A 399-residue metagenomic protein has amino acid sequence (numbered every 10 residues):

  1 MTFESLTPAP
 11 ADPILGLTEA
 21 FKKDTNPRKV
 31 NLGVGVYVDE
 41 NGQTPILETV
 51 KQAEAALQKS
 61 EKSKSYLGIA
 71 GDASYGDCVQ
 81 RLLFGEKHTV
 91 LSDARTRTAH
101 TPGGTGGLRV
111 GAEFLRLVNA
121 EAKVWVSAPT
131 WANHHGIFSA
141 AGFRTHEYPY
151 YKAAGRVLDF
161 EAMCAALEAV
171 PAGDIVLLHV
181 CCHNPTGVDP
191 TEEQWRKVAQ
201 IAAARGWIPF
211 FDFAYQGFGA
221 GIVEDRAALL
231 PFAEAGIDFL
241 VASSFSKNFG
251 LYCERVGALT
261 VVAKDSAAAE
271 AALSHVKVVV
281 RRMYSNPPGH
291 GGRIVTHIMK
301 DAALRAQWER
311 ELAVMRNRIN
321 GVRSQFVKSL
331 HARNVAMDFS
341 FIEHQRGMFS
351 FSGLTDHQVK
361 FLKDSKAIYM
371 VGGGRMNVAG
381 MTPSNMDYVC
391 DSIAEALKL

Functional and structural regions predicted by a protein language model:
M1-I69, R81, R282, P288 (+1 more regions): N-terminal "arm"/small-domain region of PLP-dependent enzymes with the aminotransferase-like
L32, T145, P209, F239 (+1 more regions): Hydrophobic beta-strand scaffold residues
A56, E61-A203, Q216-F218, R226-L230 (+2 more regions): Conserved core of the PLP fold type I
A94-R95, F341-G347, V371-M376: Short Gly/Ser/Thr- and Asp/Glu-enriched loop/turn motifs at secondary-structure junctions
A228-A271, H275: Active-site PLP attachment segment
L273-G292, I298-V327: Structural signature of PLP-dependent enzymes
W308-S365: Conserved PLP-binding catalytic core of the aspartate aminotransferase-like
